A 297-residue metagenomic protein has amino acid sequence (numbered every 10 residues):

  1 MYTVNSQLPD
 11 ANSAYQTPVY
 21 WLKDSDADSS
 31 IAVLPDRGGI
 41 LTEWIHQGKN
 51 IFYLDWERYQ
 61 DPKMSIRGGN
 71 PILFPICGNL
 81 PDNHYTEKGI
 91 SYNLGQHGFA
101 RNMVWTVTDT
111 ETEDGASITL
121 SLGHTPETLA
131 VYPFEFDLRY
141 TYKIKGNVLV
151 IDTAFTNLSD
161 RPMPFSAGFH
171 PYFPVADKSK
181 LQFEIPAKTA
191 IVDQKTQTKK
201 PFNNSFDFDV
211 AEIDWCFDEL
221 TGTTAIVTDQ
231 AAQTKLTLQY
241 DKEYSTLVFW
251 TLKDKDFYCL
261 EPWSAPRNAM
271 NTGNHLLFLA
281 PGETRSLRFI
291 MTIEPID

Functional and structural regions predicted by a protein language model:
M1-A14, K88-K145: Extended, loop-rich substrate-binding clefts of extracytoplasmic carbohydrate-active enzymes
M1-H84, L94-G95, T221-K242, E283-P295: Beta-strand-rich N-terminal accessory domains
L22-D24, P35, H124-F165, F169-P171: Acidic, contiguous internal or C-terminal segments within carbohydrate-active enzymes that form a structured patch used
V33, G89, I151-F155, L260 (+2 more regions): Buried hydrophobic-core signal for structured, non-transmembrane domains
Y92, H97-T110, D207-H275, P281: Acidic/His-leaning functional-site neighborhoods
D109-I118, K143-V148, V175-D177, L252-K255 (+1 more regions): A short, structured loop/turn motif at beta-sheet edges
L158-D160, A176, E294-I296: Short coil/turn motifs at secondary-structure junctions
P162-P164, P171-E243: Active-site/ligand-binding surface loops and adjacent short beta/alpha elements that line catalytic pockets across
